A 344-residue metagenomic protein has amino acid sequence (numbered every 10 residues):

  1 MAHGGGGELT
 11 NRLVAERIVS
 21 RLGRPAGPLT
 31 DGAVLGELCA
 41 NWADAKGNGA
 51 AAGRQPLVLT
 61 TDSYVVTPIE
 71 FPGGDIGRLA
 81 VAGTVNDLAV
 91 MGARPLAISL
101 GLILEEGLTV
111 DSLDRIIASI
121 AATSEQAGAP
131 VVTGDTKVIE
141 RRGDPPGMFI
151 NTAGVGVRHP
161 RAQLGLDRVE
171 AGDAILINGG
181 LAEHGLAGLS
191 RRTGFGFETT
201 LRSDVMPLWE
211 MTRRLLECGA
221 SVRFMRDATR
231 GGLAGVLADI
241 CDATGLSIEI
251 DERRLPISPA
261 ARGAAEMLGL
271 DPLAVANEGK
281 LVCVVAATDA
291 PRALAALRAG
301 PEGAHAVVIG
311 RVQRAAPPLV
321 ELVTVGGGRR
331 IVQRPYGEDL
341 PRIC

Functional and structural regions predicted by a protein language model:
M1-C344: Helix-biased detector of long, well-ordered alpha-helical tracts
